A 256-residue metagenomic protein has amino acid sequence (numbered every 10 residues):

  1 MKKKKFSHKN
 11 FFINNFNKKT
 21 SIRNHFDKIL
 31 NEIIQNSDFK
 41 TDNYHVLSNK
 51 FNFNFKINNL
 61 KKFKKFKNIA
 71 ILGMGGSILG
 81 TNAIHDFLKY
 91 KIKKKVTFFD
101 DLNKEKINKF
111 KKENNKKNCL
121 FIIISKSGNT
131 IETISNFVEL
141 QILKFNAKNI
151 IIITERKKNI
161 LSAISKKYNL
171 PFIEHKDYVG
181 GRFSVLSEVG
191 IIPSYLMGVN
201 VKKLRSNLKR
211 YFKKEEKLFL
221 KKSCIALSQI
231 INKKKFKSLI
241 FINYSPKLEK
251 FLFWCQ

Functional and structural regions predicted by a protein language model:
M1-K61: Extended, charge-enriched "interface" segments that sit outside catalytic cores
I33-S37, F63, F110-N114, I230: Hydrophobic helix-cap positions at the C-terminus of alpha-helices in RecA-like/P-loop ATPase nucleotide-binding cores
D42, N59, V199-K202, K213-Q256: Acidic catalytic cores of enzymes that act on phosphate-bearing nucleotides/polynucleotides
H45-N52, I152-I153, N243-K247: Conserved short loop/turn motifs at secondary-structure junctions
K50-N54, D101, K221: Conserved phosphate-coordination/catalytic loops
I57-N58, N103-E113, S223-Q229: Short, charged beta->alpha transition segments
K64-E216: Glycine-rich phosphate-binding loops that contact phosphosugars or nucleotide phosphates
